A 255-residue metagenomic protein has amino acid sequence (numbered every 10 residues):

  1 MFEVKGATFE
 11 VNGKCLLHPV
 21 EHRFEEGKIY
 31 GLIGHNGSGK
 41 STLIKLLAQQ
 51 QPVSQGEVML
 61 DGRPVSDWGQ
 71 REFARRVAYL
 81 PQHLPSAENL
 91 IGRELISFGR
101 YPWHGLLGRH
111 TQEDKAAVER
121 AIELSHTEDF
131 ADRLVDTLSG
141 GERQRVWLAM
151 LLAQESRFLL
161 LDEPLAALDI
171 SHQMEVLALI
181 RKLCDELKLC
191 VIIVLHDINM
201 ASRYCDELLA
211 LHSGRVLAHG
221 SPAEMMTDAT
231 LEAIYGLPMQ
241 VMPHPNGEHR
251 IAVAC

Functional and structural regions predicted by a protein language model:
I33-H35: The feature captures the beta-strand-to-loop junction immediately N-terminal to the Walker
A48: Helix-to-loop junction immediately C-terminal to a conserved catalytic motif
G56-P64, F73: Conserved ABC transporter NBD signature motif
S97, Q112-F130, E155: Conserved ABC ATPase "signature" region
L134-L138, E142: Conserved ABC ATPase signature
L159-E163: Catalytic Walker B motif of ABC-type/P-loop ATPase nucleotide-binding domains
I234-C255: ABC ATPase nucleotide-binding domains
